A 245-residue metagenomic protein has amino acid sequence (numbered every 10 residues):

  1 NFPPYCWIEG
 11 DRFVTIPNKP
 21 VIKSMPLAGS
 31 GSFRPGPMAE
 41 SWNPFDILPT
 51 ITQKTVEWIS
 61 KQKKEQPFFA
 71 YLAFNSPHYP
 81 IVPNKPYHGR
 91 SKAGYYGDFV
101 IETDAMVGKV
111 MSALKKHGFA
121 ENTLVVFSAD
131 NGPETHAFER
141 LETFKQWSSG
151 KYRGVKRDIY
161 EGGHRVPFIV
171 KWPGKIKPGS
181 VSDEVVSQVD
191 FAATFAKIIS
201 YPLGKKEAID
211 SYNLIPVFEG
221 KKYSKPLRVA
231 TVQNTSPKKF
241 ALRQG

Functional and structural regions predicted by a protein language model:
N1, P133-L141, K145-I159, K175-S180 (+2 more regions): C-terminal cap/loop subdomain of S1 sulfatases and analogous C-terminal strand-loop tails that border
N1-P37, E134-V166: Core domains of carbohydrate- and sulfate-ester-processing enzymes
F2-P4, D11, Q53-D98, E134-T135 (+1 more regions): Active-site His/acidic residue clusters
G29-E40, K85-R90, K171-I176: Short glycine/proline-rich turn/loop motifs
P37-P49, R90-E102: The substrate-binding groove and active-site-proximal loops of carbohydrate-active enzymes, especially glycoside
K63-A70, F119-V125, H164-R165, K225-R228 (+1 more regions): Loop/turn elements at helix/coil->beta-strand transitions in domains of secreted/extracellular proteins
F68-A73, V100-T103, V107, L114 (+3 more regions): Beta-strand elements within well-structured catalytic alpha/beta cores of enzymes that handle phosphate/sulfate esters
P80-V82, G89-Y95, F99, S112-K175: Histidine-centered active-site microenvironments of extracellular/periplasmic hydrolases and transferases
